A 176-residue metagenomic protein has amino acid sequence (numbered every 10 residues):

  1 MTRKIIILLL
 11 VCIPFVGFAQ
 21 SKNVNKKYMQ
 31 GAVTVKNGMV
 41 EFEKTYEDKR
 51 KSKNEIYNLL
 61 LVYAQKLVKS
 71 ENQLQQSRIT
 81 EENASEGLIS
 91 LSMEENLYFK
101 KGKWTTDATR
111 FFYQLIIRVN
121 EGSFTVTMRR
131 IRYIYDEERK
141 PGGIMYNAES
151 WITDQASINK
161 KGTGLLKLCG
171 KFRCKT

Functional and structural regions predicted by a protein language model:
M1-K22: Bacterial Sec-dependent N-terminal signal peptides
Q20-T176: Ser/Thr-rich, low-complexity intrinsically disordered terminal regions
